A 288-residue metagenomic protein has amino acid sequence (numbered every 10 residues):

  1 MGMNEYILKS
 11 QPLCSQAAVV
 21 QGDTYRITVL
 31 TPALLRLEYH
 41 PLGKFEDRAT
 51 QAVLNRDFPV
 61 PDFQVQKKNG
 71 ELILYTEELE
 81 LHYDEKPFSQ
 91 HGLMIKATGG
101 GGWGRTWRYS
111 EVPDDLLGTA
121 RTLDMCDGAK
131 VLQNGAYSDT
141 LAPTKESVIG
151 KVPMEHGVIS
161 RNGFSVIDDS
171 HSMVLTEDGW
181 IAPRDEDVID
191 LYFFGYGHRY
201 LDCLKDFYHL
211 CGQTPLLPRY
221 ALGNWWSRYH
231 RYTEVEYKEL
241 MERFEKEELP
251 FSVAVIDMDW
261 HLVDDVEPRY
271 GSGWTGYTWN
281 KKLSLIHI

Functional and structural regions predicted by a protein language model:
G2-C14: Short, Gly/Pro- and small/polar-rich lid/capping loops
E5, L30-N69: A low-complexity, Ser/Thr/Gly/Pro-enriched, surface-exposed linker/loop concept that marks segments flanking
Q11-R36, P41-G43: N-terminal-proximal low-complexity accessory segments that begin disordered and transition into the first
Q66-R219, R228-Y229, E234-V235, M241-K246: Catalytic and substrate-binding clefts that recognize carbohydrates or anionic sugar/phosphate headgroups
Y192-F194, Y220-E234, P268-S284: The substrate-binding groove and active-site-proximal loops of carbohydrate-active enzymes, especially glycoside
E239-D259: Catalytic domains of carbohydrate-active enzymes, especially glycoside hydrolases
L262-P268: Short acidic/His/Gly/Ser-rich catalytic and metal-binding motifs that mark active-site loops of diverse hydrolases
I286-I288: Conserved small/polar residues in nucleotide/adenosyl-binding loops
